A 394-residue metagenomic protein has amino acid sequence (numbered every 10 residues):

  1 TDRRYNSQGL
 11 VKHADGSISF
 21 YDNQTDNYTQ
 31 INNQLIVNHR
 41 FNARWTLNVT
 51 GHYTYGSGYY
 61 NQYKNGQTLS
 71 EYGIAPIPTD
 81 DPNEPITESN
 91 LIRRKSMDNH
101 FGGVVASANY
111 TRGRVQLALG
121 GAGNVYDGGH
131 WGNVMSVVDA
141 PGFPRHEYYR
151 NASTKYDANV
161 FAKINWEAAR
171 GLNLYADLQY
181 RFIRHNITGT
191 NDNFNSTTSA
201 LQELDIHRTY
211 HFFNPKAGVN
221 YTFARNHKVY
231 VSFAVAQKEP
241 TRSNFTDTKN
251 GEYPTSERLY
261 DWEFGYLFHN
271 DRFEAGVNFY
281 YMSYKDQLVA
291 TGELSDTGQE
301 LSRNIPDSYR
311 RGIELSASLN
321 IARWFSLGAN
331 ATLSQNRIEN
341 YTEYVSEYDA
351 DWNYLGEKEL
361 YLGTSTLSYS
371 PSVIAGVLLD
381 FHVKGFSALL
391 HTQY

Functional and structural regions predicted by a protein language model:
T1-D22, N27-I31, I36-T50, G56 (+2 more regions): Membrane-proximal, glycine/serine-rich, low-complexity loop/turn segments characteristic of large bacterial
T1-K12, Y63-I74, H130-F143, T190-Q202 (+5 more regions): Flexible, surface-exposed loop regions and adjacent strand-edge segments of Gram-negative outer-membrane beta-barrel
I18-N23, N32, I36, E88-K95 (+8 more regions): Extracellular loop and loop/strand-boundary signature of outer-membrane beta-barrel proteins
N27-F194, N220-T222, S232, F273-V277 (+2 more regions): Face-selective signature of the C-terminal outer-membrane beta-barrel domain
N27-I31, D98-G102, T154-A158, T209-F213 (+5 more regions): Residues that define the transmembrane beta-barrel architecture of outer-membrane proteins
H39, N109-R112, A162-W166, L172 (+12 more regions): Residue-level signature of outer-membrane beta-barrel architecture
R40, T46-H52, N220-T222, K228-A236 (+3 more regions): Membrane-embedded beta-barrel scaffold of Gram-negative outer-membrane proteins
R170, Y281-S283, R303-Y394: Gram-negative outer-membrane beta-barrel transporters
